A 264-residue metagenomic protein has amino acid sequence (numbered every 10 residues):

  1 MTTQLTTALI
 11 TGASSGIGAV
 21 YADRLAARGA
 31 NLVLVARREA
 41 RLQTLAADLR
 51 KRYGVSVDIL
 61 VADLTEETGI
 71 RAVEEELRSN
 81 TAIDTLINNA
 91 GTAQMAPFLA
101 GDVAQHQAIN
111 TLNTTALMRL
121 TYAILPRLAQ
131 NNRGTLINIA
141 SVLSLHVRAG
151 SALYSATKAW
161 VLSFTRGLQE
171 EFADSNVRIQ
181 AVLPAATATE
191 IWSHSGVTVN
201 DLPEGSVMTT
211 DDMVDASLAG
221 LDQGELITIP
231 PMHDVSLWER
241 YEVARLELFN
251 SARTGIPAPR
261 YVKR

Functional and structural regions predicted by a protein language model:
S14-S15: Conserved glycine-rich cofactor-binding loop
R28-L45: Conserved glycine-rich Rossmann-like NAD(P)H-binding loop of the short-chain dehydrogenase/reductase
L49-R52, L128, H146, G167-R178: Active-site-adjacent segment of SDR/Rossmann-fold oxidoreductases
P97-L99, Q105-I109: Substrate-binding pocket helix/loop in short-chain dehydrogenase/reductase
T121, T157: Active-site helix of classical SDR
S141: Residue(s) in the substrate-gating loop at a strand-loop-helix junction that position the organic substrate next
A181, V197-L237: C-terminal helical subdomain
